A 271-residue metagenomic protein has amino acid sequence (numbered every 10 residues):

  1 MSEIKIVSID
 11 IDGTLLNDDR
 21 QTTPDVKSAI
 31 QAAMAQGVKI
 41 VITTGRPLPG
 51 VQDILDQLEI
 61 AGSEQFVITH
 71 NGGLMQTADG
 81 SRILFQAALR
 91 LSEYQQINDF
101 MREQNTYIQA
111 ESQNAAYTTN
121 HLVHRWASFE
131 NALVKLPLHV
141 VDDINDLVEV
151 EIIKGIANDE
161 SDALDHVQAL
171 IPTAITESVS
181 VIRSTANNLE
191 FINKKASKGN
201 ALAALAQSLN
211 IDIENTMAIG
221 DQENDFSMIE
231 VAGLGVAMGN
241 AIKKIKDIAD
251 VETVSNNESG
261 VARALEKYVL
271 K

Functional and structural regions predicted by a protein language model:
S2-I6, T23, E190-K271: Mg2+-dependent phosphoryl-transfer enzymes with acidic/Ser/Thr/Gly-rich catalytic loops
E3-D18: Asp-based phosphoryl-transfer active-site loop
T23-R125: Active-site phosphate-binding/coordination module
V26, V51-L55, V167, I171 (+3 more regions): Hydrophobic packing residues within well-ordered alpha-helices of enzyme cores
A33, T44, N71, G155 (+3 more regions): Residue-level signal for inorganic ion chemistry
P47, N71, Q113-N114, N187 (+3 more regions): A generic "binding-loop/recognition-motif" signal
F100, Q104-I219: Conserved acidic, metal-coordinating active-site core of Asp-based, Mg2+-dependent phosphoryl-transfer enzymes
